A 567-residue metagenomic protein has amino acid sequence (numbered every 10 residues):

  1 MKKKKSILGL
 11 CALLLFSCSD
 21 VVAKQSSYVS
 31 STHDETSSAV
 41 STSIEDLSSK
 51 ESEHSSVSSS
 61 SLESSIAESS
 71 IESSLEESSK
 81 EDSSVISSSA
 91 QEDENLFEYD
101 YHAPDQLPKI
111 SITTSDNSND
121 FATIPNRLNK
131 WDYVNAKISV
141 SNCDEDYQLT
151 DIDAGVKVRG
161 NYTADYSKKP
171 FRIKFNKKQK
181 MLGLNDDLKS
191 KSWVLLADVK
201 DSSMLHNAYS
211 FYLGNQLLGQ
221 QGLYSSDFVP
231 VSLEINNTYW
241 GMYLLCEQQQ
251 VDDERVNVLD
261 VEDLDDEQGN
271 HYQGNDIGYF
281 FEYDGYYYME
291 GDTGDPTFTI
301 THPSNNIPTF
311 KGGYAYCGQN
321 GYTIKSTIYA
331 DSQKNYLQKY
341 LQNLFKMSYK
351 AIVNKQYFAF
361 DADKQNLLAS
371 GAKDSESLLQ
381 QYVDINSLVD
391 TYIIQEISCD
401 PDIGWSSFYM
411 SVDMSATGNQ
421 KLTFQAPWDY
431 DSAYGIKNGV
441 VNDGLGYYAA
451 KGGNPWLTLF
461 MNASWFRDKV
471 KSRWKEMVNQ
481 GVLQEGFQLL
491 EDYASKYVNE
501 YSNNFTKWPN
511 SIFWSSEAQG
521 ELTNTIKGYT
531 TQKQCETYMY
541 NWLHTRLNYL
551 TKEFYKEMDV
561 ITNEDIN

Functional and structural regions predicted by a protein language model:
L14-S17: C-terminal motif of bacterial Sec signal peptides marking the signal peptidase cleavage site
S19-S26: Bacterial lipoprotein signal-peptidase II cleavage site
S30-A90: Extracellular mucin-like PTS domains
I86, A90-L149, D153, N567: N-terminal module-boundary/linker segments of secreted carbohydrate-active enzymes
S118-D120, G160-Y162, Y166-S167, G318-W405 (+2 more regions): Middle-to-C-terminal accessory/interaction subdomains
K137-A197, S348, I352-Q356: Conserved oxyanion/phosphate-binding beta-strand-loop segments in alpha/beta enzyme cores
Q179-K180, L188-S190, L195-V199, Q221-Y224 (+1 more regions): Internal "kinase-insert"/substrate-recognition segments embedded within catalytic cores of ATP-dependent enzymes
L217-S232, D400: Short, well-structured beta-strand/strand-turn elements
